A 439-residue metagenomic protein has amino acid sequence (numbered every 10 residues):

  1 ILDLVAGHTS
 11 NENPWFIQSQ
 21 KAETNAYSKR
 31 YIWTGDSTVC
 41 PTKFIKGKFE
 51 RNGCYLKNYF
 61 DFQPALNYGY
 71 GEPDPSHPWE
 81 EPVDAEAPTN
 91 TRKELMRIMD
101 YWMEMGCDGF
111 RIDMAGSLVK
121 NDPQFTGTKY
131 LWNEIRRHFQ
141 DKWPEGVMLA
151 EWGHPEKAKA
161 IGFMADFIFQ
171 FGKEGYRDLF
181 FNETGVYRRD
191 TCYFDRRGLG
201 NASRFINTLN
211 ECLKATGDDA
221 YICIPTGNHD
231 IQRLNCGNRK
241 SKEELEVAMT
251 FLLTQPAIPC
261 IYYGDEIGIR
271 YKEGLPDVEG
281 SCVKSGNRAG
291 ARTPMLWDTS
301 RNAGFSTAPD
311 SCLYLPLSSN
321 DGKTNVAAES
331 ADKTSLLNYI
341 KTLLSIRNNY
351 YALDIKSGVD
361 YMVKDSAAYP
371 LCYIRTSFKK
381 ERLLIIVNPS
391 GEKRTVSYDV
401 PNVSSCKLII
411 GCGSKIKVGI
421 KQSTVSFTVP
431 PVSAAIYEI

Functional and structural regions predicted by a protein language model:
I1, G109-R111, V147-L149, Y221-I224: Structural preference for beta-strand elements that scaffold enzyme active sites
I1-K93, E104, A115-M164, F171 (+1 more regions): Acidic/aromatic-lined carbohydrate-recognition and catalytic surfaces of CAZymes acting on diverse glycans
A87-M103, E244-M249: Short, acidic/polar
L118-H138, W152-L209, D230-F251, K284: Non-catalytic scaffold segments within catalytic domains of secreted glycoside hydrolases
Q140-K142, H154, G162, R189 (+5 more regions): Loop/helix patches that line or flank the sugar-binding groove of alpha-linked glycan CAZymes
K393-S414: Beta-strand-rich binding/interaction modules
G419-I439: C-terminal beta-strand-rich structural cap/linker in extracellular carbohydrate-active enzymes
